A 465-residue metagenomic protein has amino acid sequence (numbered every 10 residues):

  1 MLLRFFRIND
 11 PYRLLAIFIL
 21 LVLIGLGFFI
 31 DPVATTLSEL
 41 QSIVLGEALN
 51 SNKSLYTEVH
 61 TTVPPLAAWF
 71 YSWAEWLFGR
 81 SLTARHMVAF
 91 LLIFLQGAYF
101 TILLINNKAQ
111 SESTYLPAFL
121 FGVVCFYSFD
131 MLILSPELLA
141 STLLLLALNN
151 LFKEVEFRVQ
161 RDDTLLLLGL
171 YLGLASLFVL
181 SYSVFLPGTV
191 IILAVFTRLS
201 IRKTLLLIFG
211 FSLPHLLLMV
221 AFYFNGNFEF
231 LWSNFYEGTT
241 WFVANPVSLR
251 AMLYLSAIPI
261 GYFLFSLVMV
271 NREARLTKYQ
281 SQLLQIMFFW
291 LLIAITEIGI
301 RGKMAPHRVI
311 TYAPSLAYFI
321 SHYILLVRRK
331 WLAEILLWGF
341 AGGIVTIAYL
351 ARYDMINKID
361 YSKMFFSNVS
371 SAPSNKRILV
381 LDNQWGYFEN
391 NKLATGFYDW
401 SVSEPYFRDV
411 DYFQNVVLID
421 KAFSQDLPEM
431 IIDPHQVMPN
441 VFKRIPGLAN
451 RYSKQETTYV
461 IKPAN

Functional and structural regions predicted by a protein language model:
I30-G46, E58-F70: Extracytoplasmic catalytic/substrate-binding loops of multi-pass membrane glycan-assembly enzymes
L82, A118-L138: Aromatic- and kink-enriched transmembrane "portal" helix at the membrane-lumen/periplasm boundary that abuts
M87-N107: Transmembrane-helix motifs of polytopic, lipid-linked glycan transferases
F100, L104-V124, T142: Transmembrane-helix signature of polytopic, membrane-embedded enzymes that assemble or transfer cell-envelope glycans
A147-D163: Membrane-interface transmembrane helices that cradle and orient dolichyl/undecaprenyl
D163-L180: Membrane-interface alpha helices of multi-pass inner-membrane proteins
G302-R329: Hydrophobic/aromatic-rich transmembrane helices and adjacent perimembrane loops
Y353-F442: Short periplasmic/luminal acceptor-recognition loop of GT-C membrane glycosyltransferases, typified by
